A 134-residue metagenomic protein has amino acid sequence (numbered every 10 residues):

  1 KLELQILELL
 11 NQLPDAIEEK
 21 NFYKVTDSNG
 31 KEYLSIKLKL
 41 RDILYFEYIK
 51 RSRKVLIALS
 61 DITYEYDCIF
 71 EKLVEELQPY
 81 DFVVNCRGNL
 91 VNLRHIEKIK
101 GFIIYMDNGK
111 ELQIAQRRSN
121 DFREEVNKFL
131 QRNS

Functional and structural regions predicted by a protein language model:
K1-I6, F122: Hydrophobic face residues on amphipathic alpha-helices
Q5-D107, Q113: Conserved binding/recognition cores within well-folded domains
L73, D121-F122: DNA major-groove recognition helices of helix-turn-helix
Q131-S134: Intrinsically disordered, low-complexity protein-interaction/activation regions
